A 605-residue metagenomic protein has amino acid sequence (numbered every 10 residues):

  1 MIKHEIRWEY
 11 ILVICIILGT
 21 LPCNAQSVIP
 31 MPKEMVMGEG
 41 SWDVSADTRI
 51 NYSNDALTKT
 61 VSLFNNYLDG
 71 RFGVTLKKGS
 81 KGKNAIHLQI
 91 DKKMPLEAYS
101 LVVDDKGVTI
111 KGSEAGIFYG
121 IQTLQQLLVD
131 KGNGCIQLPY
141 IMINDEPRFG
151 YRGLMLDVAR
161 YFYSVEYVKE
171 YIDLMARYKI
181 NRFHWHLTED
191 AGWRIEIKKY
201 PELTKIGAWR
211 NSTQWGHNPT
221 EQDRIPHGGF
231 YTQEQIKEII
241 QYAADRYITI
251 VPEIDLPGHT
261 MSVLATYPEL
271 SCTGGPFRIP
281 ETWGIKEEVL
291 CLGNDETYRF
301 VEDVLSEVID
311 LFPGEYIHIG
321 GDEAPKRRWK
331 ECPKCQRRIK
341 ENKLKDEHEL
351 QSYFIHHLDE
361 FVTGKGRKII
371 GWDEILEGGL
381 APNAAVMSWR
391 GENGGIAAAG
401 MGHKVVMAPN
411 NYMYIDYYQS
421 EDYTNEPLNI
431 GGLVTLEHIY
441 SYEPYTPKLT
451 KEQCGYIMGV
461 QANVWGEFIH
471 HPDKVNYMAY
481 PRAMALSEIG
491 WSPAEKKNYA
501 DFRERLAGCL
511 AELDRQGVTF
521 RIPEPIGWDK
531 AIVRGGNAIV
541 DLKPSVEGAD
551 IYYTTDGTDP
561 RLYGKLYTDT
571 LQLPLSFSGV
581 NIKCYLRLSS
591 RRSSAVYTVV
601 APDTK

Functional and structural regions predicted by a protein language model:
M1-S27: Bacterial Sec-dependent N-terminal signal peptides
Q26-Y151, K474, G490-E512, Q516: Contiguous, structured surface segment used for ligand recognition
S27, M94-E288, L292-R299, D303-Y316 (+4 more regions): Feature activates predominantly on carbohydrate-active enzymes
N51, P493, K497-K605: Short, compositionally stereotyped local motifs that mark structural "simplifiers"
T58-K59, F162-S164, D190-E196, P257-V263 (+8 more regions): Flexible loop/turn segments at secondary-structure boundaries
G153, N181-H184, Y247-V251, E315-H318 (+5 more regions): Beta-sheet entry/capping signal
V263-E269, R278-A384, W389-M401: Active-site neighborhood of glycoside hydrolase catalytic domains
K368-E374, G379-A384, R390-I539: Flexible, acidic glycine-rich loops studded with aromatic residues
